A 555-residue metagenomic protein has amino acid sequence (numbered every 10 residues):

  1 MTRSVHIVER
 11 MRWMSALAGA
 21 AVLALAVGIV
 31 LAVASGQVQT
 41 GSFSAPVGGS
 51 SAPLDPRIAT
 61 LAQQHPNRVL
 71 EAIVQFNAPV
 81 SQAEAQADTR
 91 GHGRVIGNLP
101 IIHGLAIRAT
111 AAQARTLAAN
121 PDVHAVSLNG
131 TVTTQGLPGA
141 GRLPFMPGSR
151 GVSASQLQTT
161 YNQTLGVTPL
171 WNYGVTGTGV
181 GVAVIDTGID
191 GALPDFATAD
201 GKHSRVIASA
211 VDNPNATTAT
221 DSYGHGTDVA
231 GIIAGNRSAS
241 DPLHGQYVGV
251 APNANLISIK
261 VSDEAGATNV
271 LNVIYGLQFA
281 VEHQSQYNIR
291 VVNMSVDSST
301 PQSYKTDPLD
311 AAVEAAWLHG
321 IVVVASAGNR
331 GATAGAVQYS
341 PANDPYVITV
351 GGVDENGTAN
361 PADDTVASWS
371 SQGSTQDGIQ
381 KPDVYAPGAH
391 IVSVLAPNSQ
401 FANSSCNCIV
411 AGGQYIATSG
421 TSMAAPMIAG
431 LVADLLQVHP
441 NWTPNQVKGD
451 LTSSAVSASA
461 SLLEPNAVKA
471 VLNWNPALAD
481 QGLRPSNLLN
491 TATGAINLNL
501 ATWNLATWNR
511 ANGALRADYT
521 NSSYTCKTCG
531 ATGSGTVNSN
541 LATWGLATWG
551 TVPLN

Functional and structural regions predicted by a protein language model:
T2-Y173, V180-G181, E282, T493 (+3 more regions): Autoinhibitory N-terminal propeptides
G36-V38, P66, R94, P169-A208 (+8 more regions): Subtilisin-like serine protease catalytic core
P56, Q86, A111-R115, A119-P121 (+13 more regions): Solvent-exposed, polar/charged alpha-helical surfaces in well-ordered, non-transmembrane soluble domains, broadly
A59-Q63, L243, Y247-V248, I289-M294 (+4 more regions): C-terminal subdomain of the subtilisin-like protease fold in secreted/lumenal serine endopeptidases
A118-D122, I189, A234-S238, Q278-S285 (+9 more regions): Sec-exported extracytoplasmic/periplasmic mature domains
D186, G328, G420: Active-site glycine-centered loops adjacent to acidic/histidine catalytic or metal-binding residues that shape
L277, Y287-V394, T452-A455: Catalytic-core segments of hydrolase enzymes
A342-A433, Q437, T493, N521 (+2 more regions): Extracellular S/T/G-rich loop segment that most often corresponds to the catalytic His/Ser-adjacent loop
